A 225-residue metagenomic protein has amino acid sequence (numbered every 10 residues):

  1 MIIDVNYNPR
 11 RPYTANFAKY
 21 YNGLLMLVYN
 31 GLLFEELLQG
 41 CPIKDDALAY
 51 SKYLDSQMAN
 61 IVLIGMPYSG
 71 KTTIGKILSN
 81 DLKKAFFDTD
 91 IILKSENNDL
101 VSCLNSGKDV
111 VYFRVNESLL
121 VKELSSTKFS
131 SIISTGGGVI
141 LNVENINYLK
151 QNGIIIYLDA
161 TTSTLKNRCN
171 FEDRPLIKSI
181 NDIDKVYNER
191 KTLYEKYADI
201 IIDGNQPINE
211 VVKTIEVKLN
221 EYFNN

Functional and structural regions predicted by a protein language model:
I3-A47: Rossmann-fold NAD(P)-binding glycine/threonine-rich loop
L48-S56, T73, I77, D81 (+2 more regions): NTP-dependent small-molecule kinase module
L63: Hydrophobic anchor at the beta1->P-loop junction of P-loop NTPases
M66: P-loop (Walker A) phosphate-binding loop of NTP-binding proteins
G70: Conserved glycine(s) of the Walker
N80-S118: Conserved substrate/cofactor phosphate-moiety recognition/catalytic segment in nucleotide-dependent phosphotransferases
Y112-I154, S179: Glycine-rich phosphate-binding loop used to anchor ATP phosphates in small-molecule kinases, encompassing both
N152-L193: A glycine- and Lys/Arg-enriched "phosphate-lid" helix/loop adjacent to the NTP-binding pocket of small-molecule kinases
